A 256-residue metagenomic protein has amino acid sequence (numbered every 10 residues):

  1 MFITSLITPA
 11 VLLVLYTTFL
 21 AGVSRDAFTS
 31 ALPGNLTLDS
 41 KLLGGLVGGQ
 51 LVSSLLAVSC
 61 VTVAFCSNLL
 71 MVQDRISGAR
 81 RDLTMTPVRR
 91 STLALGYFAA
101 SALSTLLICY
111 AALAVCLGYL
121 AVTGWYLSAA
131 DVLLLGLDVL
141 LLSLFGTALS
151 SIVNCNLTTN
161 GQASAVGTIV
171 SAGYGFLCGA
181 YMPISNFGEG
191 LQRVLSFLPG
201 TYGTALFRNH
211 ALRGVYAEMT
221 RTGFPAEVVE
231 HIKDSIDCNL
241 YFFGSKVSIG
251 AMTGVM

Functional and structural regions predicted by a protein language model:
M1-A10, G96-S101, G244-M252: Alpha-helical segments in transporter systems
M1-F28, G49-V63, L106-C109, I169-G175 (+1 more regions): Hydrophobic alpha-helical transmembrane segments of multi-pass membrane transport/permease proteins
S5-L6, L55, D74, L83 (+4 more regions): Residue-level recognition of transmembrane alpha-helices in multi-pass small-molecule transporters/permeases
V11, L15, G44-V122: Hydrophobic alpha-helical transmembrane segments of multi-pass membrane transport proteins
L15-R25, N154-V215: Transmembrane helix segments
F28-L43: Perimembrane loop-to-helix junctions flanking transmembrane segments
R90, L95-C178: Alpha-helical transmembrane segments and their short interhelical loops
N209, R213-M256: Alpha-helical transmembrane segments of multi-pass membrane transporters/translocases
